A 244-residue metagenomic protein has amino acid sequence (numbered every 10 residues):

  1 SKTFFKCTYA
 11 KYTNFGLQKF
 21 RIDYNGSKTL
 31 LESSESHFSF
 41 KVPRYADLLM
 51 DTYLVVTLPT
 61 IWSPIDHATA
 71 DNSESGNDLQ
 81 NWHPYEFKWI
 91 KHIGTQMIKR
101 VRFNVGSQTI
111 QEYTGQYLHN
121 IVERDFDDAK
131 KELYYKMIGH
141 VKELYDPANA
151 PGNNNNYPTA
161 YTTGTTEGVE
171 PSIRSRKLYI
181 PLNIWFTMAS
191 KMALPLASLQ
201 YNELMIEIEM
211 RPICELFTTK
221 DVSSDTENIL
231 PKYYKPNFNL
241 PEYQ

Functional and structural regions predicted by a protein language model:
S1-Q244: Short, low-complexity Pro/Thr/Gly
